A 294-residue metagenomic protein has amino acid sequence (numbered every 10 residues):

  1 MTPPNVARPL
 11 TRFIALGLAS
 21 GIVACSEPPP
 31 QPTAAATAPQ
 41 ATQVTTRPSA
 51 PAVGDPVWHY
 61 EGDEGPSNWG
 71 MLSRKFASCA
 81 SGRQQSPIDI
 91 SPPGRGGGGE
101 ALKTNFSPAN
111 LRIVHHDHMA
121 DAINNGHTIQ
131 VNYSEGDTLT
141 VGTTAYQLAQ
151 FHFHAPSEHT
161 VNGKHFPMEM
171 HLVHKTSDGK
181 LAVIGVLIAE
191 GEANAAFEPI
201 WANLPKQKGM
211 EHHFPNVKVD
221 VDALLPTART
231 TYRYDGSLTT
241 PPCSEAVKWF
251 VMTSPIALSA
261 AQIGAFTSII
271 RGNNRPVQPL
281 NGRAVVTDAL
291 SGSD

Functional and structural regions predicted by a protein language model:
T2-A7, C25-D294: Alpha-carbonic anhydrase
R12-I22: Bacterial N-terminal signal peptides
